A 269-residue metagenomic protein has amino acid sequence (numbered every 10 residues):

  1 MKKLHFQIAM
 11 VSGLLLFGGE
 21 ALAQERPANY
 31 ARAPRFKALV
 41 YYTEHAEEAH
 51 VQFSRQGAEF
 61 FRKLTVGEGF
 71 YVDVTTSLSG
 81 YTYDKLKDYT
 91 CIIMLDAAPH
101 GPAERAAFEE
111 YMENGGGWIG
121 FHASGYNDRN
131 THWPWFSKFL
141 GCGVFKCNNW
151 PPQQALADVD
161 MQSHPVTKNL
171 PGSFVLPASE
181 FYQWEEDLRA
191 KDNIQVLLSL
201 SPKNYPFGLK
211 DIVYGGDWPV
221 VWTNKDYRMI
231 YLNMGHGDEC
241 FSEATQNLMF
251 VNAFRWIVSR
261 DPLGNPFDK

Functional and structural regions predicted by a protein language model:
M1-A9: Bacterial N-terminal signal peptides that target proteins for export
I8-G18: Bacterial N-terminal signal peptides
G19-A23: Sec/Tat signal peptide C-region and signal peptidase I cleavage site
E25-F36, F60-K63, K203-P219, N224-K269: Extracellular ligand-binding/catalytic regions of CAZymes and related secreted enzymes and adhesion modules
N29, K37-D128: Helical hinge/lid and interdomain linker segments adjacent to catalytic or ligand-binding clefts that mediate domain
Q56, F60, D88, A103 (+6 more regions): Extracytoplasmic/secreted proteins, especially bacterial periplasmic and envelope-associated proteins
A98-P171: A glycine-rich, often tryptophan-bearing local segment used as a flexible ligand/cofactor-contacting loop or short
W150-D226: Catalytic beta-strand/loop cores that center a nucleophilic Ser/Cys/Thr and support acyl-enzyme chemistry
